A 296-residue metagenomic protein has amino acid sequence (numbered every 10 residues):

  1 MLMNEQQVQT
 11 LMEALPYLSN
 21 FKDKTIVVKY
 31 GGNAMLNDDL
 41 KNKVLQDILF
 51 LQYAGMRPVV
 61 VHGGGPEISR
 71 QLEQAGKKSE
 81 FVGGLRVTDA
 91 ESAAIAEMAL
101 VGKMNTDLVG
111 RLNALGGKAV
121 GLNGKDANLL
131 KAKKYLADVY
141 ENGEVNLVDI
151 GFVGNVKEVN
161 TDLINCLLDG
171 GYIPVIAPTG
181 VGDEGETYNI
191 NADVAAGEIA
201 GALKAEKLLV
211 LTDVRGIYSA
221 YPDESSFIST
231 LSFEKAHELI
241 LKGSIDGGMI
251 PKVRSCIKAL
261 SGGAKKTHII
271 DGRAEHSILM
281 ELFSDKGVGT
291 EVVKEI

Functional and structural regions predicted by a protein language model:
M1-R273, M280-K286, V293-I296: Nucleotide/pyrophosphate-binding catalytic subdomain
